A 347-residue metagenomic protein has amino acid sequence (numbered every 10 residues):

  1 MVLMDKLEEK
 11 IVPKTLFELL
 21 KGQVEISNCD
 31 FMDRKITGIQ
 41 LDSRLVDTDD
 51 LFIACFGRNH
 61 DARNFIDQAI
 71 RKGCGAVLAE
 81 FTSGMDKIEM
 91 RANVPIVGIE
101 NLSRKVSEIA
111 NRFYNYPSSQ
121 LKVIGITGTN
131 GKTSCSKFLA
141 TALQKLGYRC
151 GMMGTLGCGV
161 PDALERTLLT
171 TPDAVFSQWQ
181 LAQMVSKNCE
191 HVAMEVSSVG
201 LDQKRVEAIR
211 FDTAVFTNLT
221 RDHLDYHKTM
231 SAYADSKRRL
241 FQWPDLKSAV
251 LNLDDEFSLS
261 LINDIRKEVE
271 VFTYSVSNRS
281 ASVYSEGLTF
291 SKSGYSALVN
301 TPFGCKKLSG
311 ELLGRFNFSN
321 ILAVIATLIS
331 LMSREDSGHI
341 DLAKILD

Functional and structural regions predicted by a protein language model:
M1-E108, E256, Y284-T289, L313 (+2 more regions): N-terminal leader/targeting and accessory segments in enzymes
L20, R104-L253, F257-E270, T301-G304 (+2 more regions): Phosphate-binding loop of NTP-binding sites
E25, P95, R149, E270-F272 (+2 more regions): Conserved beta-strand segments of alpha/beta enzyme cores
A54, A79, G98, G125 (+5 more regions): Structural signal for conserved beta-strand scaffold positions within catalytic alpha/beta enzyme cores
M90-I96, K122, V276, T301-G310: Glycine/charged-rich beta-loop-alpha catalytic/anionic-binding loops adjacent to active sites
N111-N115, L168, A281-G294: Short, surface-exposed amphipathic charged segments that create phosphate/polyanion-binding patches used for binding
G154, L288-K306: Acidic-glycine-rich active-site phosphate/pyrophosphate-binding loop
N278, L328-D347: Gly/charged, well-structured mid-domain segments that form the phosphate/adenylate-handling core of ATP-dependent
